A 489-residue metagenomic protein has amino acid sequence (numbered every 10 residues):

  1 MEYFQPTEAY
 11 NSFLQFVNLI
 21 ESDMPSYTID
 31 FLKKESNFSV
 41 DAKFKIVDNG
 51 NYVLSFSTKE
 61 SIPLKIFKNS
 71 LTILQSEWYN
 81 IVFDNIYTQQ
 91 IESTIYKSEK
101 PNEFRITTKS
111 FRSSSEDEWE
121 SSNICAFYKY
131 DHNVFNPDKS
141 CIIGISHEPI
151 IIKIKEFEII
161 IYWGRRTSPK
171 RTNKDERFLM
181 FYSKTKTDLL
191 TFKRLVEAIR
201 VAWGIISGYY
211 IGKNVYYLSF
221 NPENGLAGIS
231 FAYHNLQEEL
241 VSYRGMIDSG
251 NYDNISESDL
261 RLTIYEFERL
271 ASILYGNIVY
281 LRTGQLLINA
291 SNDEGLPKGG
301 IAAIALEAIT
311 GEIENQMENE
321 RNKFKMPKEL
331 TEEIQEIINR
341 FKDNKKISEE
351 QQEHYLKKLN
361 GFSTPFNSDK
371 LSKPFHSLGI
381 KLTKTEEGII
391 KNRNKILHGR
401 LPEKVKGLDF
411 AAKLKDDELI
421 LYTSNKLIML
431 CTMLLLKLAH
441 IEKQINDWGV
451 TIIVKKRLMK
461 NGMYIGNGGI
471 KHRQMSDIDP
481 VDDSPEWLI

Functional and structural regions predicted by a protein language model:
M1-I206: Long, contiguous, compositionally biased segments that the model treats as domain-scale units
E2-F13, L19-Y27, F31-F38, I46 (+5 more regions): Short, charged N-terminal helix-start/capping segments
E8, P25, G50, E77 (+9 more regions): Intrinsically disordered, low-complexity segments enriched in small/polar residues
Y52, S146, R166, Y210 (+8 more regions): Compositionally biased, intrinsically disordered low-complexity regions
L190-F267: Internal, Lys/Arg-enriched amphipathic helical interaction segments that engage polyanionic partners
E238-L488: Amphipathic, oligomerization/interface secondary-structure segments
